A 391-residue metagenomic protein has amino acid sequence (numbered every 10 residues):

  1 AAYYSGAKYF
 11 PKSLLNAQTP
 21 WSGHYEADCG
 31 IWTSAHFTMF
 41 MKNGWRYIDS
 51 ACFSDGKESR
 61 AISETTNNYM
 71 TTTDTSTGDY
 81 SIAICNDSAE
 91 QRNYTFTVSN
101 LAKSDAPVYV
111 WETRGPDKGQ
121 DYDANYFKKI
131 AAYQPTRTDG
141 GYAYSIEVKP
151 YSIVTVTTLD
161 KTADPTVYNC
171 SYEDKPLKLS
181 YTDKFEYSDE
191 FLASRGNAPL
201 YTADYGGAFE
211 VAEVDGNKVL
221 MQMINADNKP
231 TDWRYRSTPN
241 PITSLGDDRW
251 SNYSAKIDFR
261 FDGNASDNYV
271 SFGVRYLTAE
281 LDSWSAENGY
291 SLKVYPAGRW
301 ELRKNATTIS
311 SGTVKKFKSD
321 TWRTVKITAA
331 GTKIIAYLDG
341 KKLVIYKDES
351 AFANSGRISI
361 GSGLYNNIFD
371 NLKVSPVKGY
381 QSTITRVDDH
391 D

Functional and structural regions predicted by a protein language model:
A1-A61: Aromatic/acidic polysaccharide-binding cleft in carbohydrate-active enzymes
H36-M39, C85-D87, S99-L101, D258-A265 (+2 more regions): Solvent-exposed strand-to-loop "edge" motifs in beta-rich extracellular domains
S50-A106, Y151: Carbohydrate-binding surface patches
I84-N217, D227-D232, S254, W300 (+5 more regions): C-terminal beta-sandwich/jelly-roll accessory domains of carbohydrate-active enzymes
F185, A255-I257, T321-A330, I334-A336: Short tryptophan-centered beta-strand motifs in secreted/extracellular beta-sheet-rich domains of glycan-recognition
I224-L302: Secretory/extracellular carbohydrate-interaction modules and structurally similar beta-sandwich "look-alikes"
R303-T324: Short, aromatic/His-centered strand-loop micro-motif at the edge of beta-sheets
L338-I358: Short, solvent-exposed beta-strand-to-loop segments that form ligand-recognition rims of beta-rich domains
